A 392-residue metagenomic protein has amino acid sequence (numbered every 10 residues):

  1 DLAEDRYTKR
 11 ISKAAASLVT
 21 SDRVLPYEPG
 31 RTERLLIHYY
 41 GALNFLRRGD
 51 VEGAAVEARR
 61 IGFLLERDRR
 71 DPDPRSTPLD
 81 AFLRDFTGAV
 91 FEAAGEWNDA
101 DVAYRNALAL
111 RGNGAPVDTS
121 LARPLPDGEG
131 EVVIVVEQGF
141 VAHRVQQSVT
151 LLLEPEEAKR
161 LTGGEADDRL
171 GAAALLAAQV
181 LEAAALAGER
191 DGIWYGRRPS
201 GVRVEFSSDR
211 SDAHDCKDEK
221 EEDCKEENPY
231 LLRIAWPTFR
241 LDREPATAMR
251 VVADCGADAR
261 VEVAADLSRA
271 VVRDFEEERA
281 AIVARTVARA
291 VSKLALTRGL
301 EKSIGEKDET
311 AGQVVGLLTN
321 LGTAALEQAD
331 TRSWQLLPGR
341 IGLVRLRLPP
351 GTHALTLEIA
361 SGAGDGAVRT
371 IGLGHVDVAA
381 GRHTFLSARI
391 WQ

Functional and structural regions predicted by a protein language model:
L2-K13, V19-P29, E66-S76, V117: Flexible helix-coil transition and linker loops at the boundaries of alpha-helical arrays
K13, Y39, V56, P72-P74 (+2 more regions): Alpha-solenoid helical repeat scaffolds
P26, R47-R48, E57, A89 (+2 more regions): Scaffold/interface architecture of coatomer-like assemblies
E33-L43, R47, L79-A93: "A position-specific structural signal for the A-helix of alpha-solenoid helical repeats
G130-Q392: Short loop/turn and low-complexity linker motifs enriched in small/turn-promoting residues
